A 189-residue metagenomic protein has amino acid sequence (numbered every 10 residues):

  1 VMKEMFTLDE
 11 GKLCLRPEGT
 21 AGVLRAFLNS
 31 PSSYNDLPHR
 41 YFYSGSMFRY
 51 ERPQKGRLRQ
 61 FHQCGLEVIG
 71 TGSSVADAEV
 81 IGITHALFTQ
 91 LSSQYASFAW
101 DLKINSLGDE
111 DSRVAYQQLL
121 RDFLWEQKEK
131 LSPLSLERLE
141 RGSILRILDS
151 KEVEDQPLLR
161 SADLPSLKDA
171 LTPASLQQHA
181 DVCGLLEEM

Functional and structural regions predicted by a protein language model:
V1-M189: TRNA-recognition modules of translation machinery and tRNA-sensing kinases, especially anticodon-binding
